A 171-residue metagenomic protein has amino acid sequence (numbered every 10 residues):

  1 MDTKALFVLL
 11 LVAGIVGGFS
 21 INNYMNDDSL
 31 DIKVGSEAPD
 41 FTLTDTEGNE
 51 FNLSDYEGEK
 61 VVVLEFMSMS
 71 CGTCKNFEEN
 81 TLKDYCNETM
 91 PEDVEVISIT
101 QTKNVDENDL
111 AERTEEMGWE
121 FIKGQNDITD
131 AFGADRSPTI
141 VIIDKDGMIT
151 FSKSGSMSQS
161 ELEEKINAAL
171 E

Functional and structural regions predicted by a protein language model:
M1-D40, E171: N-terminal targeting signals for export/organelle localization
F51-K75: Short active-site neighborhood of thiol/selenol oxidoreductases, capturing the structured segment around
V63-L64, V96, I140: Hydrophobic beta-strand anchors of alpha/beta hydrolase catalytic cores
L64, M69, E79-D84, E88 (+5 more regions): Solvent-exposed, polar/charged alpha-helical surfaces in well-ordered, non-transmembrane soluble domains, broadly
K75-M117, G124-A131: Structural microenvironment flanking redox-active thiols in thiol-disulfide oxidoreductases
E115-M117, G124-A169: Thiol/disulfide oxidoreductase modules built on the thioredoxin-like
